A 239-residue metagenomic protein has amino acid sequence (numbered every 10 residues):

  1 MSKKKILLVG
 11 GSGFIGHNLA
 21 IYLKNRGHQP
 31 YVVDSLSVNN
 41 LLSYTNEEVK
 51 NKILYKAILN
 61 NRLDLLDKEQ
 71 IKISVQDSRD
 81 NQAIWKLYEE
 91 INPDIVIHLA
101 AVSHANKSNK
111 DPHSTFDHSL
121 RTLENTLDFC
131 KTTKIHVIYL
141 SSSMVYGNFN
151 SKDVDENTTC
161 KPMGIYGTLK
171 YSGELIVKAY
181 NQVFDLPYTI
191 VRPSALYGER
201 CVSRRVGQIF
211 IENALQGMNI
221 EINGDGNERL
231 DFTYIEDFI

Functional and structural regions predicted by a protein language model:
M1-S194: N-terminal Rossmann-like NAD(P)+-binding domain of SDR-like oxidoreductases, especially those catalyzing
K152, M163, L175-I239: NAD(P)-dependent short-chain dehydrogenase/reductase
